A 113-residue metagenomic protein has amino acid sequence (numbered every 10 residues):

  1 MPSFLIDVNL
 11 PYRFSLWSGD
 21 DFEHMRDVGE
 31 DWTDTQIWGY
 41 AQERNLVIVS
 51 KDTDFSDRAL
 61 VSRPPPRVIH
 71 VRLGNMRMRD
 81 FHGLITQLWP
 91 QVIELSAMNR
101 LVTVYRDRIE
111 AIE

Functional and structural regions predicted by a protein language model:
P2-V47: N-terminal first-folded block
V8-N9, D52-T53, N75: Alpha-helix N-cap/helix-start capping motif
D21-E23, P65-R67, Q87: Glycine-rich, phosphate-binding/catalytic loops in enzymes
E23, V49, I69-V71, V102: Hydrophobic/aromatic beta-strand patches that form the interior of the parallel beta-sheet core in alpha/beta enzyme
Y40, S56-H82: Nuclease catalytic cores that cleave nucleic-acid phosphodiester bonds, predominantly acidic two-metal-ion
E43-R44, P65, M98: Structured helix-beta-strand junction loops
N45-A59: Acidic, metal-binding active-site segment of PIN/NYN-like and related structure-specific nucleases
V71-I112: C-terminal structural segments of small proteins and small subunits
